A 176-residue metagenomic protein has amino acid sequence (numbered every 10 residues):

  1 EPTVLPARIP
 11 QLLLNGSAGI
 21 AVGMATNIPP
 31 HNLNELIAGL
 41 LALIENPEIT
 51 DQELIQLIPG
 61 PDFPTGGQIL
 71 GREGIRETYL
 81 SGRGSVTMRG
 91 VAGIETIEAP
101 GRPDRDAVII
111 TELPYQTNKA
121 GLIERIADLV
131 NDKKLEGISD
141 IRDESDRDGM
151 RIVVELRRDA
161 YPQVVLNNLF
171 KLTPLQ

Functional and structural regions predicted by a protein language model:
E1-N15, I20-Q176: Intrinsically disordered, low-complexity regulatory segments
